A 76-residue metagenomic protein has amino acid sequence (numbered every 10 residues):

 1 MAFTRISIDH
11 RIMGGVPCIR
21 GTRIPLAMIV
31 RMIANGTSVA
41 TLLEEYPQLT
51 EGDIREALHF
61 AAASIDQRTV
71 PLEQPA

Functional and structural regions predicted by a protein language model:
M1-I24: N-terminal first-folded block
I8-D9, G15, V30, E51 (+1 more regions): N-terminal hydrophobic or amphipathic segments with adjacent small-residue motifs that include Sec signal peptides
I24-N35: Short, amphipathic alpha-helical "recognition" segments used to contact nucleic acids or chromatin
E44: Alpha-helical residues within the helix-turn-helix
L49-P75: C-terminal structural segments of small proteins and small subunits
